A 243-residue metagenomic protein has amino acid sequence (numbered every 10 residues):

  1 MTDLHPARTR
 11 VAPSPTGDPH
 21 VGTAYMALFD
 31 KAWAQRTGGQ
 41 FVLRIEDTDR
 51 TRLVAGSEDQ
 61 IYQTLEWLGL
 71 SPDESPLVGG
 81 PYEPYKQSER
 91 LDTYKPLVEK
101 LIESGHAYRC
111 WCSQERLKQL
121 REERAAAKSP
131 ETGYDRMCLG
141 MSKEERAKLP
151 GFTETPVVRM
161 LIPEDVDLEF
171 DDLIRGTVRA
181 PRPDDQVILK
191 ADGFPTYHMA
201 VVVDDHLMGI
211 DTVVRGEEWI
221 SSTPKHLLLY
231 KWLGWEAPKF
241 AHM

Functional and structural regions predicted by a protein language model:
T2-A126, S221-K239: N-terminal Rossmann-like or analogous alpha/beta NTP/dinucleotide-binding catalytic cores that position adenine
Y108-R109, S113-H242: Active-site cores that bind ATP or allylic diphosphates and position pyrophosphate for catalysis
